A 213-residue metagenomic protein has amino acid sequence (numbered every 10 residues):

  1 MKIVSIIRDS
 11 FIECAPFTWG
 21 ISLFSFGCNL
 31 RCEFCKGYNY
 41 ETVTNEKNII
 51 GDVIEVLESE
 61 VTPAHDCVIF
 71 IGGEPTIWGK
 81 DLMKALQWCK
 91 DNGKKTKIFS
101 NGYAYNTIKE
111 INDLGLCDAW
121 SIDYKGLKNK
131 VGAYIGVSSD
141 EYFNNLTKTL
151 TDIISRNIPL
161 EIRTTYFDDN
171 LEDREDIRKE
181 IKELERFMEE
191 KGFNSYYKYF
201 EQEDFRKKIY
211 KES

Functional and structural regions predicted by a protein language model:
M1-F24, E33-V43: N-terminal [4Fe-4S]-dependent radical SAM core
T18-G20, H65, A119: Structural motif
F24, I71-G72: A secondary-structure boundary/capping signal
L30: Carbohydrate-binding surface patches
C35-N45, A133-D140: Acidic/glycine-enriched edge-of-secondary-structure segments
Y38-I69: Conserved alpha-helical substructure of the radical SAM core
E58, C67, T76-D204: Conserved AdoMet/S-adenosylmethionine-binding subsite of the radical SAM
K207-S213: SAM/dcSAM-binding transferase cores
